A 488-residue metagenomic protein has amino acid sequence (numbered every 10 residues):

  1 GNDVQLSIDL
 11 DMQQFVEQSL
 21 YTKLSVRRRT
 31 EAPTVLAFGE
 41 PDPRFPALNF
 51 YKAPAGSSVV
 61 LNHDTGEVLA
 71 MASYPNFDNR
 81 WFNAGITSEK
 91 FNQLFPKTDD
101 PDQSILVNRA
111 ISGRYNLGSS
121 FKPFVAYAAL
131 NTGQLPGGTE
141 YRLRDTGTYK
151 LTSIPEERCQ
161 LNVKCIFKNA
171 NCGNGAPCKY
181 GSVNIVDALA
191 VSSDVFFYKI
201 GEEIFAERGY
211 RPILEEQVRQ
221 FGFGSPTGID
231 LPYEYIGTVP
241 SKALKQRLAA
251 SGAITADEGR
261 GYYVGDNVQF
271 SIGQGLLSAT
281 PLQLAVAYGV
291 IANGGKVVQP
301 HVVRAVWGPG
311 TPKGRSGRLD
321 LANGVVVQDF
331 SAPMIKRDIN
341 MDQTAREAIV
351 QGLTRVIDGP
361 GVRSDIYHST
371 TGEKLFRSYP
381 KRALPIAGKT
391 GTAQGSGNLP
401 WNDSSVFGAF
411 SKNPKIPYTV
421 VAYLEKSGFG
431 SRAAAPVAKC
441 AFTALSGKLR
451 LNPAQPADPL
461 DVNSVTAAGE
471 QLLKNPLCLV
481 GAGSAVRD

Functional and structural regions predicted by a protein language model:
G1-P54: Conserved, well-ordered alpha-helix/loop/beta-strand core segments that scaffold catalytic motifs
I8-L10, F45, F50-Y51, G56-G430 (+1 more regions): Beta-lactam-recognizing serine transpeptidase/beta-lactamase-like catalytic domain environment
L20, L24, G201, L353 (+1 more regions): Hydrophobic residues within well-ordered, non-membrane alpha-helices that form the packing/core of soluble catalytic
T30-T34, E203, V298, R363 (+2 more regions): Short, polar/charged, Gly/Pro-enriched helix-capping and turn/loop motifs at alpha-helix termini and inter-helix linkers
E31-E40, G138-R144, P453-D458: Short, glycine/acidic-rich hinge or "gate" loops at secondary-structure transitions that mediate conformational
A292, K439-S446, R450: Short amphipathic alpha-helical signal-transduction/dimerization elements
S427-A444: Amphipathic oligomerization regions
A454-V480: Short, highly charged C-terminal tails/helix-capping segments
